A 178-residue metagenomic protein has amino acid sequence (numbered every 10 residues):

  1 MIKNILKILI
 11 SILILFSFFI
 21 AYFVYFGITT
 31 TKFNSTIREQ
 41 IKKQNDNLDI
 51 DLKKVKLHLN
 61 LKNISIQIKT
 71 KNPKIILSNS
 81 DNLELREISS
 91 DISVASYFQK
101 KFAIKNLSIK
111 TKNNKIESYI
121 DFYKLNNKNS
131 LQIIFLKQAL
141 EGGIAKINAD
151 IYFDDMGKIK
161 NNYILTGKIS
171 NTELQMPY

Functional and structural regions predicted by a protein language model:
M1-F16: N-terminal Sec-pathway targeting helices
I5, N161-N162: Short alpha-helical "patches" and their helix-cap loops
F19-Y119, F135-I144, N148-K158: Terminal hydrophobic membrane-targeting helix
Q67-T70, Y123-I133, K168-E173: Flexible, solvent-exposed coil segments and beta strand-coil junctions, predominantly the extracellular/periplasmic
K105, Y163-L165: Transmembrane beta-strands of outer-membrane beta-barrel proteins
I116-D121, L174-Y178: Outer-membrane beta-barrel proteins
N148, T166, S170-N171, Q175-P177: Membrane-lipid interaction segments
